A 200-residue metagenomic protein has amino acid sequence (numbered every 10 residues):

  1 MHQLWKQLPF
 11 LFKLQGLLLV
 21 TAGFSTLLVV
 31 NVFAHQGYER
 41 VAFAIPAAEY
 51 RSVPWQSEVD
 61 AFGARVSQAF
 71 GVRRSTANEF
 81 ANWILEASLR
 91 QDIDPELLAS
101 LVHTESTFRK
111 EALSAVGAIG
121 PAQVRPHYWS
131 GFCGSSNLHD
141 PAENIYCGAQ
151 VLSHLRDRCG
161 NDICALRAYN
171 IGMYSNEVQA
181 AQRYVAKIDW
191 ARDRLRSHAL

Functional and structural regions predicted by a protein language model:
M1-G23: N-terminal Sec-pathway targeting helices
S25-V41: Membrane-interface motif at the C-terminal end of an N-terminal transmembrane signal
F43-H103: Export/targeting segments at the very N-terminus of extracytoplasmic proteins
A64, N78, N82-E86, E96-A99 (+6 more regions): Solvent-exposed, polar/charged alpha-helical surfaces in well-ordered, non-transmembrane soluble domains, broadly
A77, E86, A122-Q123, H127-Y128 (+2 more regions): Cell-wall glycan
V102-T107, H127, V151, G160-A186: Acidic helix/loop microenvironments that form the catalytic cleft of cell-wall polysaccharide enzymes
A115-C133, G148: Substrate-binding/active-site groove segments that recognize and process beta-1,4-linked N-acetyl-hexosamine
G134-N144: A short, structured beta-strand-centered segment in the mid-to-C-terminal lobe of catalytic cores from group-transfer
